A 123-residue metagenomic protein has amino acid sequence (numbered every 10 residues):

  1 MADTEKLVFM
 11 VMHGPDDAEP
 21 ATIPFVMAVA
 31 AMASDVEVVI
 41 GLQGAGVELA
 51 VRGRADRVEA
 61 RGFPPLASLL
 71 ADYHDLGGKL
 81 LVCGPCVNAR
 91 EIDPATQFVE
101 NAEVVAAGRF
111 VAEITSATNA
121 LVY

Functional and structural regions predicted by a protein language model:
F9-T22, R54: Short, glycine-rich nucleotide/cofactor-binding loops
A21-D35: Histidine-anchored nucleotide/phosphate-binding helix
V38-Q43, L80-G84: Short internal beta-strands
G46-A60: N-terminal beta-loop-helix "entrance" segment that forms/cooperates in small-molecule cofactor or anionic ligand
D56-G84, A89: A glycine-rich helix N-cap at a beta->alpha junction
V82, V99-A102: Ligand-binding beta-strand-loop-alpha-helix segment within the catalytic cores of soluble metabolic enzymes
V104, G108-T115: C-terminal binding/interaction regions
L121-Y123: Aromatic- and Gly/Pro-rich donor/ligand-binding loops that form nucleotide- or phosphate-bearing donor binding pockets
